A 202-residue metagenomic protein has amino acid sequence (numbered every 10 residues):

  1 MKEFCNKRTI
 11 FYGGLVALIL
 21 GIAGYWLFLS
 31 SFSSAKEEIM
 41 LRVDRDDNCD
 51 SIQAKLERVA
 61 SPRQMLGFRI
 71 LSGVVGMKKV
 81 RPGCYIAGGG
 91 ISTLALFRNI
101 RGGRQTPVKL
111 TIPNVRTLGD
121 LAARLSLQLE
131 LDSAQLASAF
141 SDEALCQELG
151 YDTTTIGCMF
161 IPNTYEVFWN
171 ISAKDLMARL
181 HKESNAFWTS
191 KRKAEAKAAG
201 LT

Functional and structural regions predicted by a protein language model:
M1-T202: Conserved catalytic or metal-liganding residues and their short signature motifs at active sites of enzymes
